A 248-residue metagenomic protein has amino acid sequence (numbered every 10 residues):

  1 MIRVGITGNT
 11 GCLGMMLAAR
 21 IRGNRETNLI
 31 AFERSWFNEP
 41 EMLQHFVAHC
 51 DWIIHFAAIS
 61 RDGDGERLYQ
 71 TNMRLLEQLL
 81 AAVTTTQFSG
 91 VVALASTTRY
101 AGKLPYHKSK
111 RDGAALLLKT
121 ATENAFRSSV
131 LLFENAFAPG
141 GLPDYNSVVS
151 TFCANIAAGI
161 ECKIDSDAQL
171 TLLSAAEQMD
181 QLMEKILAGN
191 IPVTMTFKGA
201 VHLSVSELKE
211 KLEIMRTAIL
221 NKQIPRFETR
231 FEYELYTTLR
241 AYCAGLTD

Functional and structural regions predicted by a protein language model:
I2-I21: N-terminal Rossmann NAD(P)H-binding glycine-rich loop of SDR-like oxidoreductase domains
N28-F37: A short beta-strand-loop structural module common to alpha/beta enzyme folds
W36-Q78, A82-T85, T97-K103: NAD(P)H-binding glycine-rich loop region in Rossmannoid oxidoreductase-like domains and their noncatalytic homologs
Y69-Q70, K103-A114, L142-N146, L172: Short-chain dehydrogenase/reductase
R74-A115, K119-N124, S128-L131: Conserved Rossmann-fold NAD(P)-dependent oxidoreductase catalytic core, especially the SDR/UDP-sugar
L118-S128, E134-L170, A175-L187, K211: NAD(P)-dependent short-chain dehydrogenase/reductase
E177, Q181-D248: Mid/C-terminal beta-alpha module of Rossmann-like enzyme folds, strongest in SDR-family dehydrogenases/epimerases
